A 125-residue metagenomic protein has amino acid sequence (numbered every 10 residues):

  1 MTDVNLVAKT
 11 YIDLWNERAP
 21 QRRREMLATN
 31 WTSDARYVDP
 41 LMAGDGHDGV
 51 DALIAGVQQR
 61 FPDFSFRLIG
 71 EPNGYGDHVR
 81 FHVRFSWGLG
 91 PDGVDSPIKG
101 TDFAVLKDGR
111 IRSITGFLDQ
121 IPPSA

Functional and structural regions predicted by a protein language model:
M1-A125: C-terminal and inter-domain tail/linker signature
